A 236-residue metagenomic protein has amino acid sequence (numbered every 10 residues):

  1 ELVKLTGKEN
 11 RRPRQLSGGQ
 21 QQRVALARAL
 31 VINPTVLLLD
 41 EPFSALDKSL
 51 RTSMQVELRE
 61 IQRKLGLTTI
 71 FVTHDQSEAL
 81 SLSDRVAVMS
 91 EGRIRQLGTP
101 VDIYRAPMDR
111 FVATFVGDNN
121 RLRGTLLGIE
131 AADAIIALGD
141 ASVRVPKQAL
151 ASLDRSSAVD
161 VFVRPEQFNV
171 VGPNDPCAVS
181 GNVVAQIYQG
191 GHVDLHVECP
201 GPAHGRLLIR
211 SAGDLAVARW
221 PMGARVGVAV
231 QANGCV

Functional and structural regions predicted by a protein language model:
E1-T114: ABC ATPase nucleotide-binding domains
S53, P107, R121, A178-V179: Short, conserved clusters of charged catalytic residues that mark active-site and nucleotide-handling motifs
N119, G128-V236: Non-catalytic connector elements of ABC transporters
G124: Short beta-strand-centered aromatic/proline hotspots
